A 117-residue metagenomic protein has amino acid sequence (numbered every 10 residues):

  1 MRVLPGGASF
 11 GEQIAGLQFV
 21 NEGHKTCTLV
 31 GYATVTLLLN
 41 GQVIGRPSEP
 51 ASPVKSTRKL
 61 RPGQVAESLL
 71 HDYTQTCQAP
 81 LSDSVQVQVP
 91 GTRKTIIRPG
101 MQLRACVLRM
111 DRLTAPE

Functional and structural regions predicted by a protein language model:
M1-S9: Low-complexity, acidic Ser/Thr/Pro/Gly-rich terminal tails and inter-domain linkers that flank the onset of structured
F10, L60-G63, C106: Solvent-exposed, conformationally flexible loop/turn segments
F10-G16, P80-L81: Short, solvent-exposed loop/turn segments enriched in Ser/Thr/Gly
L17-H24: Asparagine-centered strand-capping/turn motif at beta-strand->loop junctions
T28-I44: Short acidic, flexible loop segments centered on an aromatic residue
S48-T76: Intrinsically disordered, low-complexity Pro/Gly/Ser/Thr-rich segments with frequent PxxP/GP/PP motifs and embedded
Y73-E117: Terminal connector regions
